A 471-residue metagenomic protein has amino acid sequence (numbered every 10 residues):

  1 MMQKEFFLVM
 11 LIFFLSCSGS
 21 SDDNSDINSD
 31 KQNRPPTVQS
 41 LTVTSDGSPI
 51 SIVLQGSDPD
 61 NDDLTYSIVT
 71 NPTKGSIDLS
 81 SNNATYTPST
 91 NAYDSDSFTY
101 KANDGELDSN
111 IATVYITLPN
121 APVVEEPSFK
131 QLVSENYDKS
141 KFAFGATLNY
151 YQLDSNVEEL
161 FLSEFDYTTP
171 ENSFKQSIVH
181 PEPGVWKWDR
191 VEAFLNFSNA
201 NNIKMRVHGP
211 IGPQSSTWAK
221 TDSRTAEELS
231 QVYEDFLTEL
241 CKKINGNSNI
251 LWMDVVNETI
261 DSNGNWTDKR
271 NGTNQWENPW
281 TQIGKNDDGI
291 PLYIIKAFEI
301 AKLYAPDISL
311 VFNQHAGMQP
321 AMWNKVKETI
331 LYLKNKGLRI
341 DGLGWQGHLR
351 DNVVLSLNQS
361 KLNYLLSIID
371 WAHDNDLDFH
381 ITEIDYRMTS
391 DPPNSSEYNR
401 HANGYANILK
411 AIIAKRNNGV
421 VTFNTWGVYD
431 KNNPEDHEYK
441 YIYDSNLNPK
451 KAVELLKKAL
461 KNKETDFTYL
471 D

Functional and structural regions predicted by a protein language model:
F14-T37, D104-D108, T113-S128: Bacterial Sec-dependent N-terminal signal peptides
K31-V69: Extracellular ectodomain surface segments
L54, D94-D104: A short beta-strand micro-motif common to beta-rich folds, especially ectodomain repeats
I68-N82: Low-complexity "stalk/linker" and mucin-like segments enriched in Ser/Thr/Pro/Ala/Gly
A84-Y93, Y100: Extracellular/luminal low-complexity segments enriched in Ser/Thr/Pro
V124-L132, H180, K243, D254 (+4 more regions): Aromatic-rich peripheral "rim/lid" segments of glycoside hydrolase catalytic domains that contact and position glycan
S163-P181, D189-G317, L377, Y386-D391 (+1 more regions): Substrate-binding cleft and catalytic face of glycoside hydrolase catalytic domains, especially the flexible beta-alpha
F165-N172, N257, A305-Q314, V326-N358 (+1 more regions): Aromatic- and acid-rich polysaccharide-binding/catalytic face of secreted or lumenal carbohydrate-active enzymes
